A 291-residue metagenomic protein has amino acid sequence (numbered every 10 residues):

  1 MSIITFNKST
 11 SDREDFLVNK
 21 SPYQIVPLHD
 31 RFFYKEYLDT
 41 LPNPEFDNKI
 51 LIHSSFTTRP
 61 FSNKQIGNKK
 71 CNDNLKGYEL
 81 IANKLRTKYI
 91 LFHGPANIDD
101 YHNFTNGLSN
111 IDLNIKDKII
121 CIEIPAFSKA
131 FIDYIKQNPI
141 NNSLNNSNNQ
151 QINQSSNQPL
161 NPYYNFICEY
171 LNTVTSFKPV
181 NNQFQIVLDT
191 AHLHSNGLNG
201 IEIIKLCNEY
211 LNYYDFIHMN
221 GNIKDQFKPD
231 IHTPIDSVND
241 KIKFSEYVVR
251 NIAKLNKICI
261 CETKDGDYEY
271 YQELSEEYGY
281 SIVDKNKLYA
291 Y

Functional and structural regions predicted by a protein language model:
M1-E79, N83, N181-Q183, K285-Y291: N-terminal pre-domain/capping segments
M1-K8, Y23-I25, I50-S54, I90-F92 (+4 more regions): Hydrophobic faces of well-ordered beta-strands that scaffold small-molecule active sites in alpha/beta enzyme cores
S9-E14, I25-T40, T57-C71, A96-H102 (+6 more regions): Acidic-and-aromatic substrate-binding clefts and catalytic sites of carbohydrate-active enzymes
K20, K84-T87, D117, Y214 (+1 more regions): A structural motif
F46-I52, I111-I115, F244-N251: Alpha-helix-loop-beta-strand connector modules within alpha/beta enzyme cores
P60-N142, Q151-L188, S195: Active-site acidic/histidine proton-transfer and metal-coordination neighborhood in alpha/beta enzyme cores
F61-K69, H194-I258, K264-D265: Gly/Pro-rich active-site loop or hairpin
Y268-Y291: C-terminal helical cap(s) of enzyme catalytic domains, especially alpha/beta-barrels
